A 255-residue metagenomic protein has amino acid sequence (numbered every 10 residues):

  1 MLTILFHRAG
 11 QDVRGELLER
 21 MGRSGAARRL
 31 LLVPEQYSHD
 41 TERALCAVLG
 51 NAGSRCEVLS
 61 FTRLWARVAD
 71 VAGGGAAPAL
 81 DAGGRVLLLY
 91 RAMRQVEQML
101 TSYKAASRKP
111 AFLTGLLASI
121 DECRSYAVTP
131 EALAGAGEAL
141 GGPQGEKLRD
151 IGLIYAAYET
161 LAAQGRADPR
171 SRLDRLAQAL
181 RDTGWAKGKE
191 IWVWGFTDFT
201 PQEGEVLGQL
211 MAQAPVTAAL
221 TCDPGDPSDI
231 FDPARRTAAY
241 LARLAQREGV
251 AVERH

Functional and structural regions predicted by a protein language model:
M1-C46: Glycine-rich P-loop/Walker A and Walker A-like loops and their local beta1-loop-alpha1 context in P-loop NTPases
R14-R23, D174-A179, T200-V206, A239: Short alpha-helical segments and helix-capping/turn motifs at coil-helix boundaries
R23-S24, T183-K187, Q209-A214: Short, conserved loop/helix-junction motifs that constitute active-site signature segments in enzyme catalytic cores
L31-V33, W192, V216-T221: Structural recognition of the conserved hydrophobic beta-strand(s) that form the central parallel beta-sheet of P-loop
V33-D40, T197-F199, S228-F231: Acidic, metal-coordinating catalytic cores used for nucleic-acid/nucleotide bond scission and strand-transfer chemistry
Q36-E42, C46-W185, P201, R235 (+1 more regions): Basic/charged alpha-beta structural segments of nucleotide/phosphate-handling enzymes
A186-F199: Conserved P-loop NTPase "ATPase switch" module shared by AAA+ and STAND
E203-H255: Conserved RecA-like helicase ATPase core segment that couples NTP binding/hydrolysis to strand translocation
